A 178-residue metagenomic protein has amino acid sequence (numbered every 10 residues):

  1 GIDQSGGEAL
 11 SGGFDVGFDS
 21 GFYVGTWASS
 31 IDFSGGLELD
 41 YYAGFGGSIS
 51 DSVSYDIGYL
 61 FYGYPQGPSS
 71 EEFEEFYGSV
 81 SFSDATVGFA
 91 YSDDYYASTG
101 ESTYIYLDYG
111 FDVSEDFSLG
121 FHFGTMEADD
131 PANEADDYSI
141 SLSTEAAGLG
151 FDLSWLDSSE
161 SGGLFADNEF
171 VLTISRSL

Functional and structural regions predicted by a protein language model:
G1-L178: Outer-membrane beta-barrel proteins
